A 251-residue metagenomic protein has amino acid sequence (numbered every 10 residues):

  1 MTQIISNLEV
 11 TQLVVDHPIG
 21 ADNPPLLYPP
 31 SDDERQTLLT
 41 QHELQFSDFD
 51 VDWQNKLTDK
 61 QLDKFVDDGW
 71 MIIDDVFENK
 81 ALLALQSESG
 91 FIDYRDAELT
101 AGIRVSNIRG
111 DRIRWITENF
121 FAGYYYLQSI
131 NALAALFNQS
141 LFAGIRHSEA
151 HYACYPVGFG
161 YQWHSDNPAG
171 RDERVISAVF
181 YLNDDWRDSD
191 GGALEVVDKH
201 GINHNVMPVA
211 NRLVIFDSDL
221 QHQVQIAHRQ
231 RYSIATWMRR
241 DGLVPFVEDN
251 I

Functional and structural regions predicted by a protein language model:
T2-I4, L8, A169, R174 (+1 more regions): Catalytic core of Fe(II)/2-oxoglutarate
T2-P30, R35: Intrinsically disordered, low-complexity, charge-biased terminal/linker regions in eukaryotic proteins
I5-N7, P29-S140: Non-heme Fe(II)/2-oxoglutarate
I72, H151, S177, S233: Amphipathic alpha-helical recognition patches that constitute DNA-binding helices
Q86, S165, H228: Short, flexible helix/strand-to-coil boundary loops that buttress conserved ligand/catalytic motifs in alpha/beta
A143-H151, D190: A short coil-to-beta-strand element that immediately follows conserved catalytic motifs
A153-R171: Conserved short histidine dyad/triad with adjacent acidic residue
